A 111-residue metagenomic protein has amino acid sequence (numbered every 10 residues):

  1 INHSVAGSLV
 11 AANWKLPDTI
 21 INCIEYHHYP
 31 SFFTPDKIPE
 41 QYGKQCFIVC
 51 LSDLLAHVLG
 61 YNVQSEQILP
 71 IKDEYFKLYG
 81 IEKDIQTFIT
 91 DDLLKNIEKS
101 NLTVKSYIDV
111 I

Functional and structural regions predicted by a protein language model:
I1-I111: Metal-dependent nucleotide-binding catalytic modules
